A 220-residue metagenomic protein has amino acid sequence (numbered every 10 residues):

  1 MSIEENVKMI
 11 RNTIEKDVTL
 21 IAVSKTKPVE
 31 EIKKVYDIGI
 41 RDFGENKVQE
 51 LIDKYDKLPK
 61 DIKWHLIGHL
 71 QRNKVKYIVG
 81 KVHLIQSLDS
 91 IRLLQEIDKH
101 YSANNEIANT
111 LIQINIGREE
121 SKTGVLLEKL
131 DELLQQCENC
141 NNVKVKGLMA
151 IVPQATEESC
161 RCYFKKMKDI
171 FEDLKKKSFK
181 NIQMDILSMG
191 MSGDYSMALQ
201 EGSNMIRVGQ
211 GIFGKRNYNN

Functional and structural regions predicted by a protein language model:
M1-G193, L199-E201: Conserved alpha/beta-domain cores
S203-N220: Gly/Pro- and small hydrophobic-enriched strand-loop and loop-to-helix capping segments that sit at the rims
